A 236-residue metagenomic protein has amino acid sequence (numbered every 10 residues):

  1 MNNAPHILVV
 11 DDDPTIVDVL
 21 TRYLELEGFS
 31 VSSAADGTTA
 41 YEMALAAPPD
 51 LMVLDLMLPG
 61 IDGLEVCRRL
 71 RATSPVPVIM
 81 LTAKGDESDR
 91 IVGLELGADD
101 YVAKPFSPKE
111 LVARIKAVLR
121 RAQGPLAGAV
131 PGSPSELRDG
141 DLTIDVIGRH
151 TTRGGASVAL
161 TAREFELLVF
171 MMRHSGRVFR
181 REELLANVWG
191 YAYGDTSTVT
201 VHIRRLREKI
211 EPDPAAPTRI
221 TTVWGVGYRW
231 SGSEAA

Functional and structural regions predicted by a protein language model:
N3-A4, P48-D50, T73-V78, Y193: His-Asp phosphorelay/catalytic-motif detector in bacterial-type signaling
N3-H6, A117-V178, E182: Short, Lys/Arg-enriched segments at the junction into DNA-binding effector domains of transcriptional regulators
N3-T15, L20-L24: Conserved acidic segment of CheY-like receiver
D11, A35, L58: Conserved acidic carboxylate
G28-D36, M43: Short hydrophobic/Thr-rich beta-strand motif most characteristic of the beta2 strand and flanking loop of CheY-like
A47-V53, L58: Active-site beta3 strand of CheY-like receiver
D62, R68, A72-T73, P77-R138: Basic, amphipathic DNA-recognition helix from helix-turn-helix-like DNA-binding domains
H150, G154-V226: Positively charged, aromatic-enriched patches within helix-turn-helix-type DNA-binding elements, predominantly
